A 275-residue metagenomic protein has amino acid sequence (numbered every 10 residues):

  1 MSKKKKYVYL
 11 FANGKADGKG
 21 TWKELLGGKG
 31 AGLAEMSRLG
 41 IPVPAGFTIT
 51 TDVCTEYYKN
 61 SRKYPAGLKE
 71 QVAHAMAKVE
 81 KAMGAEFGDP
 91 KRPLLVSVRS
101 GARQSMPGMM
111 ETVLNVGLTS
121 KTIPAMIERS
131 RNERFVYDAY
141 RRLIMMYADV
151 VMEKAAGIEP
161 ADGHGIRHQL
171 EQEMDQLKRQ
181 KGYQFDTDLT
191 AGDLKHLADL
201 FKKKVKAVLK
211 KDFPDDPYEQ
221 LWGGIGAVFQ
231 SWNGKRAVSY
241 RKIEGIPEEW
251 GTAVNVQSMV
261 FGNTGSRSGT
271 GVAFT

Functional and structural regions predicted by a protein language model:
M1-T275: Nucleotide/phosphate-binding sheet-loop regions of phosphoryl- and nucleotidyl-transfer enzymes
